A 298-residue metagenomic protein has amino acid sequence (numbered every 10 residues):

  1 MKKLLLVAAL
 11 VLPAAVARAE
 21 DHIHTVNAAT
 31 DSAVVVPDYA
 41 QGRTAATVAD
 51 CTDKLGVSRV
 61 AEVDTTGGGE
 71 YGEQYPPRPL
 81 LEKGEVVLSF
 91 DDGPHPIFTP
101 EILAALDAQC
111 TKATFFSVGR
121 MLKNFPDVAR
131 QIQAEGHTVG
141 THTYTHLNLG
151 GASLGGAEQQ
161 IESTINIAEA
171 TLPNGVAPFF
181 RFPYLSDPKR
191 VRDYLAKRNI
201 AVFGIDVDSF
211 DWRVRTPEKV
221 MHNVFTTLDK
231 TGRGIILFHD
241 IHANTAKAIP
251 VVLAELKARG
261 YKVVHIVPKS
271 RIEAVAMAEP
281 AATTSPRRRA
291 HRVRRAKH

Functional and structural regions predicted by a protein language model:
K2-L6, A17-L88, H95-A104, A108 (+3 more regions): N-terminal pre-catalytic segment of deacetylase/amide-hydrolase enzymes
V11-L12: Repetitive helical segments and hydrophobic/amphipathic motifs
T47-A152, G156, Q160, I165-T171 (+2 more regions): Active-site beta->alpha N-cap acidic-glycine motif
F90-G93, F116-R120, T143-Y144, R181-L185 (+3 more regions): Active-site-proximal beta-strand/loop segments in catalytic clefts of secreted hydrolases
D91, L106, V139, F180-P183 (+3 more regions): Divalent metal-coordination and catalytic microenvironments
F98, L147-L172, S186-G232, T245-A248: Alpha-helical scaffold elements lining the catalytic groove of polysaccharide deacetylases
A129-I132, G155-A157, E218-M221, A278-A282: Short low-complexity, flexible loop/linker segments enriched in glycine and/or proline with clustered acidic
T231-V267: Catalytic grooves of carbohydrate-active enzymes
